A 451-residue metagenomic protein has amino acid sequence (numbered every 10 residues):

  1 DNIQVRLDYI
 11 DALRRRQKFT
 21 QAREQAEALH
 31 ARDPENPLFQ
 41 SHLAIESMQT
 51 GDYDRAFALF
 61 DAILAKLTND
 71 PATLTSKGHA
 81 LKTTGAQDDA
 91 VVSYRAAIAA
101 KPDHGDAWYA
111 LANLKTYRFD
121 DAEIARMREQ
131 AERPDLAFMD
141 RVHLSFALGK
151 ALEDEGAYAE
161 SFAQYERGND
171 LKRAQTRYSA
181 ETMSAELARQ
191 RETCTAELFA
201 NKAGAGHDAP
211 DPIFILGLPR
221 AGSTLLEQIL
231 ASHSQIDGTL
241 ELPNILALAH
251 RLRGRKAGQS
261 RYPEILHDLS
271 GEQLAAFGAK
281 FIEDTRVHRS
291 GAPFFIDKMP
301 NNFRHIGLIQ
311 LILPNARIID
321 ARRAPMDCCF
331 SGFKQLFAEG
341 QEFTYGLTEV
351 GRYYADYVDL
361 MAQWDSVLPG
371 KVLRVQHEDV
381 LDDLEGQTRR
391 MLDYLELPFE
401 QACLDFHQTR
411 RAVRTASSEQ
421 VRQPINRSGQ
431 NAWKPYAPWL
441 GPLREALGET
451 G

Functional and structural regions predicted by a protein language model:
Y109-A112, I124-D135, M139, L144-P212 (+4 more regions): PAPS-dependent sulfotransferases, especially Golgi type II membrane carbohydrate sulfotransferases
A205-L311: Phosphate-binding active sites in nucleotide-utilizing proteins
